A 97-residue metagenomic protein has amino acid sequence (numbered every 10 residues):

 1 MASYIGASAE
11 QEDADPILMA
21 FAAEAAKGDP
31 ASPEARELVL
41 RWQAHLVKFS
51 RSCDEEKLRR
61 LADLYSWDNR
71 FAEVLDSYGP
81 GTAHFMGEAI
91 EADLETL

Functional and structural regions predicted by a protein language model:
M1-L97: Amphipathic alpha-helical "stalk" segments
